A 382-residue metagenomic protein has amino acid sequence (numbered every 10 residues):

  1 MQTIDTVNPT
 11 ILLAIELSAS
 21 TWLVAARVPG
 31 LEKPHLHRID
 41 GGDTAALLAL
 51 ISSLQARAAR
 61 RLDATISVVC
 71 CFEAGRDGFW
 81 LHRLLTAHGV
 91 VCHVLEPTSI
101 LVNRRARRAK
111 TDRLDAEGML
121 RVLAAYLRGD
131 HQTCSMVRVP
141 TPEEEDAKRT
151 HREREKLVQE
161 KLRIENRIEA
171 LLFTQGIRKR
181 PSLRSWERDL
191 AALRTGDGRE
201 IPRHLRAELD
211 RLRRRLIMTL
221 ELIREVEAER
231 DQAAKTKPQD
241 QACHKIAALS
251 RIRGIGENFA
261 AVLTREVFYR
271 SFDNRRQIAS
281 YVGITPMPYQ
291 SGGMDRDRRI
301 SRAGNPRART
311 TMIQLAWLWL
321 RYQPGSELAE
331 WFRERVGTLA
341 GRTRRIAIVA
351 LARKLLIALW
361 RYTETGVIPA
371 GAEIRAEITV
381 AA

Functional and structural regions predicted by a protein language model:
Q2-V28, M119: Gly/Thr-rich phosphate-binding beta-strand-loop-beta motif of the actin/hexokinase/Hsp70
A19-A46: Short glycine-rich, Thr/Ser-proximal phosphate-binding strand/loop in the N-terminal lobe of ATP-dependent enzymes
T44-V69: Short, basic/hydrophobic alpha-helical segments
H93-M136, L190-A192, M294-A303: Short alpha-helix plus adjacent loop in nuclease-associated cores
D146-A248, A376: Glycine-rich, often acidic, oxyanion-interacting loops/wings at catalytic, nucleic-acid, or phospho-protein interfaces
K245-R251, E257-A340, R344, T379-V380: Phosphate-backbone recognition surface of nucleic-acid-processing proteins
G293, F332-A382: Low-complexity, acidic/Ser/Thr- and charged residue-rich accessory regions of DNA metabolism proteins
